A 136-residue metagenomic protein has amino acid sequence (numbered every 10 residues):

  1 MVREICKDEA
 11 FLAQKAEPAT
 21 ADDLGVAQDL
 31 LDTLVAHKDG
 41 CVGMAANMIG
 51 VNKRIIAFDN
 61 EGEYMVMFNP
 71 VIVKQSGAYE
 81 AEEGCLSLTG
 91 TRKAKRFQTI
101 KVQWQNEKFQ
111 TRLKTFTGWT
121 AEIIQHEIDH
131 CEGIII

Functional and structural regions predicted by a protein language model:
M1-I136: Positively charged
